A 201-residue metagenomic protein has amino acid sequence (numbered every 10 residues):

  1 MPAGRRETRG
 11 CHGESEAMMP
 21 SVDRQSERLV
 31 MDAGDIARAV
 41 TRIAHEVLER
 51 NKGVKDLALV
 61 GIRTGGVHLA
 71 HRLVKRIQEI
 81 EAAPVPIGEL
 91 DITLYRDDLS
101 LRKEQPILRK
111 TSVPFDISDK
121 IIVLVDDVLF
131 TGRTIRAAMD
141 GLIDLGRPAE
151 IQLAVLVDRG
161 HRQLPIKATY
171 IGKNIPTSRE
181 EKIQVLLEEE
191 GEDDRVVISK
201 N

Functional and structural regions predicted by a protein language model:
M1-N201: PRPP-associated nucleotide enzymes
